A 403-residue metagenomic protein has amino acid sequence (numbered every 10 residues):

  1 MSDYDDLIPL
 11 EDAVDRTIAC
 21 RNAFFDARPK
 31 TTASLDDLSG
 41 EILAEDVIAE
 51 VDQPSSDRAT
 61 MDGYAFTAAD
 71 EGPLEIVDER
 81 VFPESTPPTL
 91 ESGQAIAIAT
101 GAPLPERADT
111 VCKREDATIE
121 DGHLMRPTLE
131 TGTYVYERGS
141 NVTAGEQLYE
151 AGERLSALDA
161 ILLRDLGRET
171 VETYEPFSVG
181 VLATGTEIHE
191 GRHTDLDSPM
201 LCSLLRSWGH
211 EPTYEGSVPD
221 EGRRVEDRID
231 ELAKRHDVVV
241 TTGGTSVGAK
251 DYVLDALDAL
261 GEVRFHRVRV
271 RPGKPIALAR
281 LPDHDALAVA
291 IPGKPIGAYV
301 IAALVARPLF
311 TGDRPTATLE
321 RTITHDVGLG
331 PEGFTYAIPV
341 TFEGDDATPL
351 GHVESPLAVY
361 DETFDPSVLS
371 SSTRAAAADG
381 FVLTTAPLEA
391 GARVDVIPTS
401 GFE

Functional and structural regions predicted by a protein language model:
S2-G167: Phosphate-interaction motifs
F25-L35, P212-E215, G243, P315-E320 (+1 more regions): Flexible, glycine/charged-enriched surface loops at secondary-structure junctions
D57-A59, A68-A69, P87-E91, L104-P105 (+13 more regions): Solvent-exposed alpha-helices and their adjacent loops that cap or buttress functional pockets in soluble metabolic
Y64, P73-E75, Q94-A97, D109 (+9 more regions): Structural motif
F82-P83, S217-V225, V270-P275: Short acidic loop-to-helix transition motifs that present clustered carboxylates
Y134-V253: Phosphate-binding glycine-rich loops and their immediate beta-loop-alpha structural context
A256-E403: Flexible glycine/proline-rich
